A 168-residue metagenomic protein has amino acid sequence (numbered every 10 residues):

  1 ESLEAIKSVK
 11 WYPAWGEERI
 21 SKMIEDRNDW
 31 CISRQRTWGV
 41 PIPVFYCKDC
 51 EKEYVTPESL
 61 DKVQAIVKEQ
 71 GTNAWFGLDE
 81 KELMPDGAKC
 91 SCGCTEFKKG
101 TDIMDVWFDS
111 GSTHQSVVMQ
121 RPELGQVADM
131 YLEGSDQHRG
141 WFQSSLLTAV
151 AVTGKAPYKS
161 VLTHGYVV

Functional and structural regions predicted by a protein language model:
E1-V168: Structured secondary-structure scaffolds
